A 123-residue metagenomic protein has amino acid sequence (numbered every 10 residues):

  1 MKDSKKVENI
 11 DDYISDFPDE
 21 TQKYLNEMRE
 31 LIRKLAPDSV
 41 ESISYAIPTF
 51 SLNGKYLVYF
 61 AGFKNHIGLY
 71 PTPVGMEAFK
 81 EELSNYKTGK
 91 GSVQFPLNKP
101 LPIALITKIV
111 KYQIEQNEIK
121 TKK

Functional and structural regions predicted by a protein language model:
M1-K123: Charge-dense, helix-prone N-terminal extensions
